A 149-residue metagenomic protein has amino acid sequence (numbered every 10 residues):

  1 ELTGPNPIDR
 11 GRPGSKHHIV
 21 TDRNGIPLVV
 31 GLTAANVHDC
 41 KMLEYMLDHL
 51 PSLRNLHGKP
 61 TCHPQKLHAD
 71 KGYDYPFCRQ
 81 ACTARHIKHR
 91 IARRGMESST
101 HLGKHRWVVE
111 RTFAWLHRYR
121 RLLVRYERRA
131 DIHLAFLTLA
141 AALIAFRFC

Functional and structural regions predicted by a protein language model:
E1-R94, H101, A140: Polybasic low-complexity intrinsically disordered regions
P76-Q80, R85, H89, S99-C149: Basic, amphipathic alpha-helical segments enriched in Lys/Arg and hydrophobic/aromatic residues
